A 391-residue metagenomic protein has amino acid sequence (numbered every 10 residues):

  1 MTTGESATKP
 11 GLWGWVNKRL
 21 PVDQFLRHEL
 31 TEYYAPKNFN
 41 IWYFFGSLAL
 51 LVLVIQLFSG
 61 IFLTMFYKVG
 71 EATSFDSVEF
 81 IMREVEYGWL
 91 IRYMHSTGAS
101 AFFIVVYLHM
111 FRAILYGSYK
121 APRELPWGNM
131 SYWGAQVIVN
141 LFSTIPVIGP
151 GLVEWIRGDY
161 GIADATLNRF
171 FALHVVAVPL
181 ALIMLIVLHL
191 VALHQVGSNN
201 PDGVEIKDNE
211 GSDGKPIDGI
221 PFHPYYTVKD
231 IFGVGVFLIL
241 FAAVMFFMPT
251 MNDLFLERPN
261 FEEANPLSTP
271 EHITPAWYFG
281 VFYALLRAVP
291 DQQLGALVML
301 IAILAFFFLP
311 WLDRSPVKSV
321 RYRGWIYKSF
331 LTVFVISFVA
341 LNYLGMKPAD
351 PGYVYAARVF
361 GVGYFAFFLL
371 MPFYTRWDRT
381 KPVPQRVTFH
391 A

Functional and structural regions predicted by a protein language model:
T2-A101, V105-A391: Membrane-embedded and interfacial regions of multi-pass energy-transducing membrane proteins
